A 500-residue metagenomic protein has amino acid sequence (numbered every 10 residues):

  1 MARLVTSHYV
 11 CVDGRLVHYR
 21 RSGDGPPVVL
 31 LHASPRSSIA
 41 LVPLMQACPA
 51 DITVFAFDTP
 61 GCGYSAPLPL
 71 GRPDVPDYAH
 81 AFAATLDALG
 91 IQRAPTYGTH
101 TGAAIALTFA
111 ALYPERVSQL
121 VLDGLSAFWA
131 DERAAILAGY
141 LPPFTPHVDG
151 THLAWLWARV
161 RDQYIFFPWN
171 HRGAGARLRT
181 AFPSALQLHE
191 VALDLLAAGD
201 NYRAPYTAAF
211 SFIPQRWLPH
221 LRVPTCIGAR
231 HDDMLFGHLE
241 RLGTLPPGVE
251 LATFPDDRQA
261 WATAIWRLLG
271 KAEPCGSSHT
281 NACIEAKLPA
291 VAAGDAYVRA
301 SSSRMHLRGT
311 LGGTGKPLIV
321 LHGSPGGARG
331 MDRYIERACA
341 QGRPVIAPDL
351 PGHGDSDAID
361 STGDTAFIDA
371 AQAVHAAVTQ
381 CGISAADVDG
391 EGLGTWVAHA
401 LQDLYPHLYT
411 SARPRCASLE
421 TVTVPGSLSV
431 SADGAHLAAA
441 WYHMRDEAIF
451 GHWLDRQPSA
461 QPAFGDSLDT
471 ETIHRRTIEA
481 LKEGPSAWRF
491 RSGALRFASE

Functional and structural regions predicted by a protein language model:
M1-L16, S278-M305: N-terminal cap/lid segment of alpha/beta-hydrolase-fold proteins
G14-P67, R308-D357: Conserved HGGG/HGGXW glycine-rich cap/lid loop of the alpha/beta-hydrolase fold
P27, T53, R93-P95, R116-Q119 (+4 more regions): Structural signature of beta-strand start/N-cap positions in the alpha/beta core of ABC transporter nucleotide-binding
P43, A104, T108-L112, R333 (+2 more regions): Active-site signature of alpha/beta-hydrolase-fold catalytic machinery across serine- and Asp/Cys-nucleophile hydrolases
F55-T101, A296, A347-L393: Active-site loop/oxyanion-hole signature of alpha/beta-hydrolase fold enzymes
A111, Q119-H152, H399, D403-L404 (+1 more regions): Flexible "cap/lid" loop of the alpha/beta hydrolase fold
E190-R241, P462-E500: Conserved serine/cysteine hydrolase catalytic core
P247-D295: Catalytic active-site module of serine/aspartate enzymes centered on a nucleophile-bearing elbow/loop
